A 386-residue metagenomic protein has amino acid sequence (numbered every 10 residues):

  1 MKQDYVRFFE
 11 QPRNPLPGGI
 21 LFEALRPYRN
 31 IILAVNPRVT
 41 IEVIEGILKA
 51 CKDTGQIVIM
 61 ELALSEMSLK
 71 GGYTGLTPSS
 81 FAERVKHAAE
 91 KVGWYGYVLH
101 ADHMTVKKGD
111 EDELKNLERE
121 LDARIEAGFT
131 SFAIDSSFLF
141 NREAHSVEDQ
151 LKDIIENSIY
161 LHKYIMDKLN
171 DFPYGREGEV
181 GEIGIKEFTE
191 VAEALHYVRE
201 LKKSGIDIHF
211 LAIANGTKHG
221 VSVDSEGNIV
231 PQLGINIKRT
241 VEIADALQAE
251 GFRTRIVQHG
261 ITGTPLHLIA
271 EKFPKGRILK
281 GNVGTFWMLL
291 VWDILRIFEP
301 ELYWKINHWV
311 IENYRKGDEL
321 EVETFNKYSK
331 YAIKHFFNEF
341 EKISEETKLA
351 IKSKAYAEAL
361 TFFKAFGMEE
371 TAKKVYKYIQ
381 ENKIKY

Functional and structural regions predicted by a protein language model:
M1-R7, T324-Y386: C-terminal extensions of enzymes
K2-P15, R29-W94, L99-D102: Metallocofactor- and cofactor-centric catalytic cores in central/energy metabolism, strongly enriched
G18-A24, I41, E45-I59, A63-E66 (+4 more regions): Alpha/beta enzyme core
P27-I32, L247-I256: Short, surface-exposed connector motifs at secondary-structure boundaries
N30-I41, G72, H100-L117, G184-T189 (+1 more regions): Active-site mouth loops of central-metabolism enzymes
D135-E143, G205, T217, K275-L295: Glycine-rich phosphate-binding active-site loops on the catalytic face of alpha/beta enzymes
R142-I154, V223, G227-I229, V291-H308 (+1 more regions): C-terminal helical cap(s) of enzyme catalytic domains, especially alpha/beta-barrels
L289-K342: C-terminal hydrophobic structural anchor segments that stabilize assembly/packing rather than catalytic chemistry
